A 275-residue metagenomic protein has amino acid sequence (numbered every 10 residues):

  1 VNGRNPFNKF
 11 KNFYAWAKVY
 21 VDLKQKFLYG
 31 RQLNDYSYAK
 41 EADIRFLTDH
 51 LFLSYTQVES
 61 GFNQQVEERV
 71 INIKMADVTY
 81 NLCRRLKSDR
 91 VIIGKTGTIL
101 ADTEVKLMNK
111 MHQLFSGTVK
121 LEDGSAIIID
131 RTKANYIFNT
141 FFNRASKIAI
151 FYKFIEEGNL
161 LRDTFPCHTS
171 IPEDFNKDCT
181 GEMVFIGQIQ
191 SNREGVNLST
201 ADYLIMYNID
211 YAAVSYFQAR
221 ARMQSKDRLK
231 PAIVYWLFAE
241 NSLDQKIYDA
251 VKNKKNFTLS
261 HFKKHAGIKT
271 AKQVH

Functional and structural regions predicted by a protein language model:
V1-K24, I209-V214, M223-S225: Signature of the SF2 helicase/ATPase Hel1-core->accessory helical subdomain module
F7-S146, V234, V251-K252: Inter-lobe coupling linker of SF2 helicases/translocases
D130-F138, I155, P172, F217: Short, well-ordered alpha-helical scaffold segments within catalytic/effector domains
A145-K147, E182-M183: Pre-Walker A (Motif I) flank of P-loop NTPase domains
K147-F154: Conserved RecA-like ASCE P-loop NTPase motor core of nucleic-acid helicases/translocases
F154-D163: Catalytic donor nucleotide-activated moiety binding site of glycosyltransferases and closely related
G158, H168-K254: Conserved RecA-like P-loop NTPase helicase motor core
F262-H275: Long, largely alpha-helical accessory region at the distal end of helicase-like NTP-driven motors
